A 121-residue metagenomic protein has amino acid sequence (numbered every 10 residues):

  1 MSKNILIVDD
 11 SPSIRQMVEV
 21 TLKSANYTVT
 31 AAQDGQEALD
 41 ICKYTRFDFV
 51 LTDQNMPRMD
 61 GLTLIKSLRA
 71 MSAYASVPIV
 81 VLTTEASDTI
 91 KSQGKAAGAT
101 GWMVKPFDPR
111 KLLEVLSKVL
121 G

Functional and structural regions predicted by a protein language model:
Q16-S24: Charged docking surfaces used in two-component/phosphorelay signaling
N26-Q33, I41, M103: Short hydrophobic/Thr-rich beta-strand motif most characteristic of the beta2 strand and flanking loop of CheY-like
T45-L51: Active-site beta3 strand of CheY-like receiver
D53, T83: Active-site residues of response regulator receiver
M56: Receiver (REC) domain active-site loop signature in two-component systems and cognate sites in sensor histidine kinases
T100: Short, glycine/charged-rich "phosphate-handling" switch motifs in NTP-dependent and phosphotransfer domains
F107-L116: C-terminal output helix
